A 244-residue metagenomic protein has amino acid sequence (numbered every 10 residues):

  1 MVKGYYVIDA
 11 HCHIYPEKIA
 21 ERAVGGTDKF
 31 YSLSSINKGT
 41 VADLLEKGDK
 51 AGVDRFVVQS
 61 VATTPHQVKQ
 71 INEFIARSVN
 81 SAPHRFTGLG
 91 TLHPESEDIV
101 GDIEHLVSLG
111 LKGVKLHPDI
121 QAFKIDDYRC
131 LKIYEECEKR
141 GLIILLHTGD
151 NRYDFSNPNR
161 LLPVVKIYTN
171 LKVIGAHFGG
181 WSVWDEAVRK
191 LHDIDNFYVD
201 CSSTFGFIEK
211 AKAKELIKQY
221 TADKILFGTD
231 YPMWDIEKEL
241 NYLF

Functional and structural regions predicted by a protein language model:
M1-H66: An N-terminally biased module of ancient metal coordination in phosphate/nucleic-acid-related enzymes
H11, G48, I75, V79 (+7 more regions): Conserved, mostly hydrophobic/aromatic
Y15-K18, T63-H66, P94-D98, Q121 (+4 more regions): Active-site environment of divalent metal-dependent phosphoester hydrolases
A23-S32, T169, H192-I194, N241-F244: Short glycine/proline- and charge-enriched loop/turn segments that cap or connect secondary-structure elements
D43-K47, I71-S78, D102-L106, R129-I133 (+4 more regions): A general structural detector for well-ordered alpha-helical segments in enzyme core domains, enriched
D54-R55, T63-L145, D150-R152, D193-D195 (+1 more regions): Active-site gating/metal-coordination segments in enzymes
K112-G113, D126-F227: Catalytic pocket-lining loop regions of alpha/beta-barrel enzymes, especially the amidohydrolase/enolase/GH5 lineages
A222-F244: His/Asp/Glu-enriched, well-ordered alpha-helical/loop segment that forms or immediately abuts the divalent-metal
